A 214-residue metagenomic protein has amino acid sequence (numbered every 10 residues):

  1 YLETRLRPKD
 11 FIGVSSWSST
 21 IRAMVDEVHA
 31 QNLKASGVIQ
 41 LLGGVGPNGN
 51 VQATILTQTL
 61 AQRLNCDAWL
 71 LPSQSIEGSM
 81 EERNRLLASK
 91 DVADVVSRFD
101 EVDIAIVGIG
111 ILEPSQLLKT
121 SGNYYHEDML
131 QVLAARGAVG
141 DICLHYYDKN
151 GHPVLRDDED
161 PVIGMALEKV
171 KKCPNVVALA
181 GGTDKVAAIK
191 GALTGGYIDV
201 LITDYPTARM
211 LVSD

Functional and structural regions predicted by a protein language model:
Y1-A30: Helix-turn-helix/homeodomain-like alpha-helical modules used for DNA recognition and transcription-factor dimerization
K9-I12, S36, P174: Nucleotide donor/acceptor-binding cores
T20-K34, L117-D128: Short Gly/Thr/Asp-enriched flexible loops that form oxyanion-binding sites at enzyme active sites
A35-V38, E168-K169: A short alpha-helix capping/helix-coil boundary motif
G37-V45: Catalytic or ion-translocation cores adjacent to nucleophile or general acid/base/metal-coordination motifs in diverse
G44-D214: Conserved phosphate- and dinucleotide-binding cores of soluble alpha/beta proteins, encompassing both enzyme active
